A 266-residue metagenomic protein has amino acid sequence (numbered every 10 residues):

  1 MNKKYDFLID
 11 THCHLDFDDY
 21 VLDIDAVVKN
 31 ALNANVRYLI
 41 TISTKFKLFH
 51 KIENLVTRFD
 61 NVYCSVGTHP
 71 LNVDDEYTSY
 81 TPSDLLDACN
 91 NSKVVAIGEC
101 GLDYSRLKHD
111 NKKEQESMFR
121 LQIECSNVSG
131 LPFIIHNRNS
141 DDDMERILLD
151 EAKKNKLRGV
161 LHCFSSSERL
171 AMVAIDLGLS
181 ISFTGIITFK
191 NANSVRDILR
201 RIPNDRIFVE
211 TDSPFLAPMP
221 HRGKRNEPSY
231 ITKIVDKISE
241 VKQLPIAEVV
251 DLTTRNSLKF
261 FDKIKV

Functional and structural regions predicted by a protein language model:
M1-V266: Mid-domain alpha/beta scaffold segments of enzyme catalytic cores
